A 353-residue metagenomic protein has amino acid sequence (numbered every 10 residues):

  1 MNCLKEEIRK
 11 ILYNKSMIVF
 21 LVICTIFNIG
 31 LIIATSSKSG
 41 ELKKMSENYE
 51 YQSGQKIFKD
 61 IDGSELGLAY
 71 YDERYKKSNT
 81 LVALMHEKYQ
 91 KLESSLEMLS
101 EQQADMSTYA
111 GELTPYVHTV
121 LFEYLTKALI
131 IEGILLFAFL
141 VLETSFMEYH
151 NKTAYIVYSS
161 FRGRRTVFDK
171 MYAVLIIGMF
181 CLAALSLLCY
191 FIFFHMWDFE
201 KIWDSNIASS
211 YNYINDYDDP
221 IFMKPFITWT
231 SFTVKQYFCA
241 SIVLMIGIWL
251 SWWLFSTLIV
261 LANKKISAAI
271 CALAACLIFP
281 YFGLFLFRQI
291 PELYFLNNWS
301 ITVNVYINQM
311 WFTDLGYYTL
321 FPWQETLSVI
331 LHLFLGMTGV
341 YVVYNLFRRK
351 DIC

Functional and structural regions predicted by a protein language model:
M1-F20, D169-K170: Aromatic- and glycine-rich beta-strand/loop motifs that create alpha-glucan
N2-I11, F255-K264, L331-C353: Junction motif at the cytosolic side of a transmembrane helix
L21-C24, K170-M171, L273: Residue-level recognition of transmembrane alpha-helices in multi-pass small-molecule transporters/permeases
F27-G63, G67-L68, Q102-E148, F168-A262 (+2 more regions): Secretory targeting signals
A34, N263-N298: Transmembrane helix segments
T153-V157: Short cytoplasmic-facing helical segments at TM-TM junctions of multi-pass membrane proteins
Y158-R164: Short helix-to-coil transition segments within interhelical loops that connect adjacent transmembrane helices
L182, F287-R349: Alpha-helical transmembrane segments of multi-pass integral membrane proteins, characterized by long hydrophobic
